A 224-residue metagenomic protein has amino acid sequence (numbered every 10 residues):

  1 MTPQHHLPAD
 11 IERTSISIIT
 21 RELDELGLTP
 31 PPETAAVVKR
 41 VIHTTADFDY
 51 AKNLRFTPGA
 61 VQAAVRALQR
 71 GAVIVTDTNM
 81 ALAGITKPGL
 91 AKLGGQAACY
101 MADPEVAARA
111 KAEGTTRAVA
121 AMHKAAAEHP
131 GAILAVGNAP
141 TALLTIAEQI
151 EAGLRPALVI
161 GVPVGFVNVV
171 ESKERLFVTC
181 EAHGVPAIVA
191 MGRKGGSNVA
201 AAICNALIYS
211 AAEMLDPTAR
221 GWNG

Functional and structural regions predicted by a protein language model:
M1-P31: Charged, compositionally biased N-terminal leader segments and the immediate start of the first structured element
I18-T29, T44-F48, A67-G71, P88 (+4 more regions): Change "in soluble alpha/beta enzymes" to "in soluble alpha/beta proteins
T29-H43: N-terminal glycine-rich anion-binding loops that anchor highly charged ligand groups
K52-A67: A short, well-structured juxtamembrane/interface segment
D77, V159-G161, I203: Buried hydrophobic positions in well-ordered alpha/beta secondary-structure cores of metabolic enzymes
A81-G84, P140-I146, F166-V170, G196-A200: Short glycine/serine/threonine-rich phosphate/pyrophosphate-binding segments that cradle anionic phosphate groups
L90-H129: Long, charge-dense
V167-G224: C-terminal functional extensions of proteins
